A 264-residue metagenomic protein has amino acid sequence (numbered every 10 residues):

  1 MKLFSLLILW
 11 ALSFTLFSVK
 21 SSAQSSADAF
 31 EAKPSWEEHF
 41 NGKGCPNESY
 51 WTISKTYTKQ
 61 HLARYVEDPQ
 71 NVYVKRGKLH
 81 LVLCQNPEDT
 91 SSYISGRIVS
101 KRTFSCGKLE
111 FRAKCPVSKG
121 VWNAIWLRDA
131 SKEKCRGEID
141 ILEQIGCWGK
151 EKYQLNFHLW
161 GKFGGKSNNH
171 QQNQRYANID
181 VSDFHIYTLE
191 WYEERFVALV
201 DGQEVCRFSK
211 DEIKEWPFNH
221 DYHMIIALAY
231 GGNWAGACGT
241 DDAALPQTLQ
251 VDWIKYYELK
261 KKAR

Functional and structural regions predicted by a protein language model:
M1-S25: Bacterial Sec-dependent N-terminal signal peptides
Q24-R264: GH16 jelly-roll
